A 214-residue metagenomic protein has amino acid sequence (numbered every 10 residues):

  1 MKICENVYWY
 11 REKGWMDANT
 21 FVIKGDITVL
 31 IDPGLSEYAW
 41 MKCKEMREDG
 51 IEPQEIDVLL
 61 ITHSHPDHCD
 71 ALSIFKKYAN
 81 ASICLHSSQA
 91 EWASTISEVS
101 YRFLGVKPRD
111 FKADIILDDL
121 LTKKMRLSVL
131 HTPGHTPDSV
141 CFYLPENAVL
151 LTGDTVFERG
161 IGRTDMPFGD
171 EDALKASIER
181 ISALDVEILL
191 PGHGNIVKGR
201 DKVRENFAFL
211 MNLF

Functional and structural regions predicted by a protein language model:
M1-D49, C141-G153: Conserved beta-strand hairpin/beta-sheet module of binuclear metal-dependent hydrolase folds, prominently
T20-F21, S94-S97, F142, D201-K202: Short, well-ordered secondary-structure micro-motifs
V29-I31, L60, I83, L151 (+1 more regions): Residue-level marker for buried hydrophobic side chains located in beta-strands that build the well-ordered beta-sheet
L35-W40, R47-L121, F209: Active-site HxH/HxHxD metal-binding segment of metal-dependent hydrolases
S36-E37, S128-L213: Metallo-beta-lactamase
D49-Q54, T122-M125, L144-E146, L184: Glycine-rich phosphate-binding loop signature in dinucleotide/nucleotide-binding domains
A113, M125, D138: Short beta-strand or tight-loop elements that sit immediately N-terminal to catalytic metal-binding acidic residues
